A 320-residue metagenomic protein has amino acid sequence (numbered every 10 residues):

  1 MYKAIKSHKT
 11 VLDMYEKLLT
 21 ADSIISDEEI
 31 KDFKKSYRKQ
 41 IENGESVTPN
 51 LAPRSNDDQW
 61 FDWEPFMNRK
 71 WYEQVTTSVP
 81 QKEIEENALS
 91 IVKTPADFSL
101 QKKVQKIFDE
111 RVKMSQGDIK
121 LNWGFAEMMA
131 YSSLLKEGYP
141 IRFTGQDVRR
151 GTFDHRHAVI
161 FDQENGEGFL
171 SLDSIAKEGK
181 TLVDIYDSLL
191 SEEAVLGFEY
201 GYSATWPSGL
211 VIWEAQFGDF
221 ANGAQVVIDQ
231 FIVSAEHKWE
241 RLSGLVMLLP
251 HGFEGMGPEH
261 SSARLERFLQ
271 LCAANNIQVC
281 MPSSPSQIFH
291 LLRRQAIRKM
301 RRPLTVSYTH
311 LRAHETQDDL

Functional and structural regions predicted by a protein language model:
M1-Y2, V11-K34, Q40, A215-F217 (+3 more regions): Phosphate/diphosphate-binding loops
Y15-K17, K39, E127-M129, E137-I141 (+8 more regions): Structural beta-strand/beta-sheet cores of well-ordered domains, especially the beta-sheet scaffolds that support
L19, F108-I119, Y139, E178-Y186 (+3 more regions): Glycine- and acidic
E29-I141: Hard-cation-handling environments
F125-A130, T152-R241, H260-E266, H290: Thiamine diphosphate
T309-T316: Conserved small/polar residues in nucleotide/adenosyl-binding loops
